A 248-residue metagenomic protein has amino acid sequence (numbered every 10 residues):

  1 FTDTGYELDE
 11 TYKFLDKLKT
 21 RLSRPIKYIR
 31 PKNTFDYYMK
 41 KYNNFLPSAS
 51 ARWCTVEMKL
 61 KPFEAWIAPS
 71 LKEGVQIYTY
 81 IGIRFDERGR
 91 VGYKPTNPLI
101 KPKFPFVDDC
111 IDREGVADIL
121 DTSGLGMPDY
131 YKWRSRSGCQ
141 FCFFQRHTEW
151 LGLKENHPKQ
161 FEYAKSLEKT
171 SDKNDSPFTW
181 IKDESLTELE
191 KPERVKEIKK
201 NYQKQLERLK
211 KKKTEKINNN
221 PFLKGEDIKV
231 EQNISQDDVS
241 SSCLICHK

Functional and structural regions predicted by a protein language model:
F1-K248: Nucleotide-activated chemistry modules centered on ATP-dependent adenylation/adenylyltransferase
